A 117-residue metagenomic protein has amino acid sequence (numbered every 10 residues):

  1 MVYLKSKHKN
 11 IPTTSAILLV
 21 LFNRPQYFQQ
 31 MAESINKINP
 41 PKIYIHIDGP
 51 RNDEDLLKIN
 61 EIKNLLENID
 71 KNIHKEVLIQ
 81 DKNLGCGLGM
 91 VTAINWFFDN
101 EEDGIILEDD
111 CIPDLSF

Functional and structural regions predicted by a protein language model:
V2-I106, C111-F117: An acidic/histidine-cluster motif and surrounding catalytic segment that typifies divalent-metal-assisted enzyme active
